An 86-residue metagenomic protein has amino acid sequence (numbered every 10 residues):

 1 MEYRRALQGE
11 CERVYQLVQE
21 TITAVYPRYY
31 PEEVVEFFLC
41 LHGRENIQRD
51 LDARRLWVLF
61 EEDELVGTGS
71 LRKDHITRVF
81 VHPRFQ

Functional and structural regions predicted by a protein language model:
E2-Q16: A short beta-loop-alpha structural element at the N-terminal edge of CoA-dependent acyl/N-acetyltransferase catalytic
Y15, Q19-E45: Conserved GNAT-fold acetyl-CoA-binding loop/helix
Q48-A53: Short loop/turn motifs at secondary-structure junctions and domain boundaries
R54-G67: Conserved beta-hairpin
H75-Q86: A short, internal acetyl-CoA/4′-phosphopantetheine-binding micro-motif in the GNAT/acyltransferase core
